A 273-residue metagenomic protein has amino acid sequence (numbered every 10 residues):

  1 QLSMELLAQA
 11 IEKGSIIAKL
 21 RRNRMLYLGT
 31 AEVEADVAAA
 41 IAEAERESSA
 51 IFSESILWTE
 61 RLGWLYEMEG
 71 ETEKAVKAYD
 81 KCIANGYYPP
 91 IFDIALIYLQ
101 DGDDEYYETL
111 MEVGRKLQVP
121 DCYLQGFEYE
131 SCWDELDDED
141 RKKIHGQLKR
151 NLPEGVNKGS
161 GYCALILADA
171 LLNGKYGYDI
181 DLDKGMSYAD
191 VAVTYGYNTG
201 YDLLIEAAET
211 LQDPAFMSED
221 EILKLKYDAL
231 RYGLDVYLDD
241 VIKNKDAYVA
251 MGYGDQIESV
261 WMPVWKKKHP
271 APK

Functional and structural regions predicted by a protein language model:
K13-I16, G29-T30, A50-S55, N85-Y88 (+8 more regions): Short helix-capping/linker turns of helical repeat alpha-solenoids
L20, E60, F92, Y123-L124 (+3 more regions): TPR/TPR-like alpha-solenoid signature
R24-L28, R61-M68, D93-Q100, Q125-D134 (+2 more regions): Hydrophobic face of amphipathic alpha-helices that form TPR/SEL1-like repeat modules and related alpha-solenoid
E112-L117, D183-N198, S218-D235: TPR/TPR-like (Sel1-like) alpha-helical repeat modules
T210-K273: Terminal, low-structured helical/coil segments at or just beyond the last alpha-helical repeat
